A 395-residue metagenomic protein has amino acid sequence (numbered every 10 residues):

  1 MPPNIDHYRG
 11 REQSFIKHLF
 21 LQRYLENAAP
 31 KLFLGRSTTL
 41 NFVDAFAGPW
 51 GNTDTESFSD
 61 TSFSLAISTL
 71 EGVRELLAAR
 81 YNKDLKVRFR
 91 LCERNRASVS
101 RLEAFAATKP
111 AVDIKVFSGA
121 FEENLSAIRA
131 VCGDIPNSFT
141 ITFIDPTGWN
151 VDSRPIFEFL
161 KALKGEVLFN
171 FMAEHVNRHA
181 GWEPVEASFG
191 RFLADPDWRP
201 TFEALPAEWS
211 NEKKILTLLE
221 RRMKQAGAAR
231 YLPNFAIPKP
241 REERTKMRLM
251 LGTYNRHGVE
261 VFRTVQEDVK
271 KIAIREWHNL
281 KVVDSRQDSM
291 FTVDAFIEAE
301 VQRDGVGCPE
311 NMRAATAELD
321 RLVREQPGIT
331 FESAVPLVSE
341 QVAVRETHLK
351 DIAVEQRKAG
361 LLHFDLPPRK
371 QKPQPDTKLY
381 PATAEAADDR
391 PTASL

Functional and structural regions predicted by a protein language model:
M1-K17, N137, I144: Basic, amphipathic N-terminal segments that precede the first structured/catalytic domain
P2-G10, W50, F202-L205, A334-V338: Glycine- and acidic
H7, R23-I128, V344-D351, E355: SAM cofactor-binding core of SAM-dependent methyltransferases, primarily the Rossmann-like beta-alpha-beta module
L21, F364: Acidic, metal-dependent phosphodiester-chemistry machinery of nucleic-acid enzymes
V87-R90, V112, S138-T140, G165-V167: Generic beta-strand structural signal
C92-R94, S118-G119, T140-T147, N170-F171: Short His-Asn-centered micro-motif
R129-F139, T147-V344, H348-A359, D365 (+2 more regions): Class I S-adenosyl-L-methionine
E208, P367-L395: Short, cationic-aromatic polyanion-contact patches
